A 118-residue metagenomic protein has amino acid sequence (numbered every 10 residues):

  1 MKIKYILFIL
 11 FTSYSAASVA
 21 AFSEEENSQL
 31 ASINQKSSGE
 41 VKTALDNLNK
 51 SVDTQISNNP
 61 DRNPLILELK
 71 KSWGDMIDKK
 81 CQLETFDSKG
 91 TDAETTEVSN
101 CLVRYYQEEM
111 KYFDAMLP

Functional and structural regions predicted by a protein language model:
K2-I9: Sec-dependent signal peptide recognition, specifically the positively charged N-region followed immediately by
I9-T12, S23: Compositionally biased, low-structure terminal segments
T12-S18: N-terminal signal peptide c-region/cleavage motif recognized by signal peptidases
V19-P118: N-terminal alpha-helical modules
